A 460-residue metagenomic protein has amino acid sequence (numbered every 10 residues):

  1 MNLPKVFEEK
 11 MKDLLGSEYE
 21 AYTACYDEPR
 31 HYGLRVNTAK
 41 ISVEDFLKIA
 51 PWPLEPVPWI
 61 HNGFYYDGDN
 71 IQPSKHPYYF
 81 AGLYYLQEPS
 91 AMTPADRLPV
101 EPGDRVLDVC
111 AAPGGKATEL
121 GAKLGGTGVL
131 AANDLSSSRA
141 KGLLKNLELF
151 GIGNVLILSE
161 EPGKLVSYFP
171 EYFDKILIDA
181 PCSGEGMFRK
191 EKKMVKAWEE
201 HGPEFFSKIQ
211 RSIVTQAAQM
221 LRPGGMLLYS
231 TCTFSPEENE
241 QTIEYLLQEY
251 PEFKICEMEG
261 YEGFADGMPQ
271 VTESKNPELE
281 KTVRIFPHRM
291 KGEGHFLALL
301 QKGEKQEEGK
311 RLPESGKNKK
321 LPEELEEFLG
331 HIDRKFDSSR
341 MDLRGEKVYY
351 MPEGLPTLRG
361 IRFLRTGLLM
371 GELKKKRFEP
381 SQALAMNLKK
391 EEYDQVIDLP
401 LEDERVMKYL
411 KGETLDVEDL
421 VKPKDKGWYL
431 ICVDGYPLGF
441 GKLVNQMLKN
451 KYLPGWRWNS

Functional and structural regions predicted by a protein language model:
M1-L14, E18-A50, E293-F296, Q301-S460: Polybasic, low-complexity RNA-engagement segments
E101-P102, K164-D179: A short acidic, Gly/Pro-enriched loop at the edge of an enzyme's catalytic core that lines a small-molecule cofactor
G103-A112: Conserved class I S-adenosyl-L-methionine
P113-G126: Conserved SAM-binding loop of SAM-dependent methyltransferases across substrates and taxa, primarily the Class I
L124-G125, L221-P223: Helix-to-beta-strand junctions that scaffold the AdoMet/dcAdoMet cofactor pocket in Class I SAM-dependent enzymes
N133-E171: S-adenosyl-L-methionine
S138, K175-T215, C232-N239, A265-P269: Mobile active-site "lid"/loop adjacent to the S-adenosyl-L-methionine
F173, M226-Y229, F234-Y349, G354: Class I S-adenosyl-L-methionine
